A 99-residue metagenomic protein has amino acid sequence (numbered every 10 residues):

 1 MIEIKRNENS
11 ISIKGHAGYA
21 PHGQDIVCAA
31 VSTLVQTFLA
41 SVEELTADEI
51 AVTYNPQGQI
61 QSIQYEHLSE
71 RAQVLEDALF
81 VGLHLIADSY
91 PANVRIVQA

Functional and structural regions predicted by a protein language model:
M1-I26, Q36-A99: N-terminal intrinsically disordered, cationic/polar leader segments that include organellar targeting peptides
V27-V31: Short, conserved glycine- and acidic-residue-centered signature motifs in active-site or ligand-binding loops
